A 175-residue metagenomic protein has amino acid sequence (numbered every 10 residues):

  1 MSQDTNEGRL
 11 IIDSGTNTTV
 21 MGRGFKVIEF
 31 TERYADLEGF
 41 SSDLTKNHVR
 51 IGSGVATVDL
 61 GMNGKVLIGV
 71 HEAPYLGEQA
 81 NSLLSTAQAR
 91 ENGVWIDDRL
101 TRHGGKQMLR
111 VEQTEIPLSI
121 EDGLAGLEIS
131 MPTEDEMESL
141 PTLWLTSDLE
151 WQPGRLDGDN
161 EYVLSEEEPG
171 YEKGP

Functional and structural regions predicted by a protein language model:
M1-S41, G69, A73-S85: Aspartyl protease active-site motif detector
S2-T5, I11-S14, H48-R50, V66-L67 (+2 more regions): Intrinsically disordered, low-complexity regulatory regions enriched in Ser/Pro/Gly/Thr and acidic residues
V20-M21, G54-A56: Short beta-strand scaffold segments in enzyme catalytic cores
E32-R33, V55-P175: Aspartic protease core domain of the pepsin/retropepsin superfamily
G39-K46, S53-G54: Acidic/polar residues in short coil/turn loops that connect beta-strands within repeat-based beta-sheet scaffolds
